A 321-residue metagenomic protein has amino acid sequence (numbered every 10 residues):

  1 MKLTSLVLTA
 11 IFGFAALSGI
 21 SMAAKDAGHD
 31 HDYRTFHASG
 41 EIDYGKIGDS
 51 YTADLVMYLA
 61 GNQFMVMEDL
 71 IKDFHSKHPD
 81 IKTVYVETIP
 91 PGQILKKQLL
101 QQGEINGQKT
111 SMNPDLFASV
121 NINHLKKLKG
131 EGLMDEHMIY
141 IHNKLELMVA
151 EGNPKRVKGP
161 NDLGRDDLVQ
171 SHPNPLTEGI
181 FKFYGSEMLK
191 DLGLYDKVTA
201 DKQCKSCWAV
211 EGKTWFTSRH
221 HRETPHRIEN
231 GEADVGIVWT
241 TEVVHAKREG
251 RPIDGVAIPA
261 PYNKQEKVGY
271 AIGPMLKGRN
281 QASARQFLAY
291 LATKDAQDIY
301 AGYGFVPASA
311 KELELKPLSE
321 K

Functional and structural regions predicted by a protein language model:
A24-H37, K46-Y51, K277-K321: Extracellular/periplasmic juxtamembrane helices and adjacent flexible linkers that interface with membrane partners
A24-K126: Early extracytoplasmic/lumenal segment of secretory-pathway proteins
Y33, I122-M188: A conserved helix-loop-strand patch within extracytoplasmic ligand-binding domains of the periplasmic binding
K72-D73, I94-P114, G130-E131, F216-A233 (+1 more regions): Short helices/loops that flank or line small-molecule/ion binding pockets
K72-K77, N161-S218, P225: Ligand-binding cleft/hinge of the Venus flytrap
A118-K127, H226-G255, K264: A ligand-binding cleft/hinge motif common to bilobed small-molecule-binding domains
H142, E249-R285, V306-P317: Periplasmic-binding protein-like
G152-K158, T177-E178, L194-K197, K277-A284: Short helix-loop capping/hinge motifs at secondary-structure junctions, enriched in acidic/polar residues
